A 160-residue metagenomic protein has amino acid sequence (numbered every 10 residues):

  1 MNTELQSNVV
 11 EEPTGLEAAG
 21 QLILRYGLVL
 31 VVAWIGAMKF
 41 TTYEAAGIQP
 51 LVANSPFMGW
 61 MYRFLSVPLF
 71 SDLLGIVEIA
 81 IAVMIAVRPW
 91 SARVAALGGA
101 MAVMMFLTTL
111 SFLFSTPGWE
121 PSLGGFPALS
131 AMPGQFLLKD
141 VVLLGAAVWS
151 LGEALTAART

Functional and structural regions predicted by a protein language model:
M1-T160: Membrane-interface extramembranous regions
